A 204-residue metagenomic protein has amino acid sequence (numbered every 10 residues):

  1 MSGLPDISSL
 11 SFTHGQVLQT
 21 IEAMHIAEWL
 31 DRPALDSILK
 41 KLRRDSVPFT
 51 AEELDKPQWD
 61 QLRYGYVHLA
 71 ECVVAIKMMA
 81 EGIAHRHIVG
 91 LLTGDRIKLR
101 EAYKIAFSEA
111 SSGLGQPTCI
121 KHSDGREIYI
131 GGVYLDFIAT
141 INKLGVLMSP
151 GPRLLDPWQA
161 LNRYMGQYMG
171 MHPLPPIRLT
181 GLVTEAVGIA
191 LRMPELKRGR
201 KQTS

Functional and structural regions predicted by a protein language model:
S2-D45: Polyanion-binding surface elements
L4-S9, L62-H68, Q167-H172: Short, surface-exposed loop and linker segments with low hydrophobicity and enrichment for Pro/Ser/Thr
L10-S11, L99-S204: Low-complexity intrinsically disordered segments
V17, F49-E53, A102-Y103: Short amphipathic alpha-helical segments at helix boundaries and their inter-helical linkers
F49-K77: Short helix-start
Y66-K98: A short, Lys/Arg-enriched interface patch at domain edges and termini
